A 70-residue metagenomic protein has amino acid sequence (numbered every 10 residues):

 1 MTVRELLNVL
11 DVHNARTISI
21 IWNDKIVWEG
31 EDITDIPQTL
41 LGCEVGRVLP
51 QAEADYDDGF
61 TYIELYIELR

Functional and structural regions predicted by a protein language model:
M1-V3, E44: Short, structural beta-strand-to-alpha-helix junction motif
V3-K25: N-terminal acidic leader/helix
I21-R70: Detector for the mature cores of small, proteolytically processed and post-translationally modified peptide effectors
